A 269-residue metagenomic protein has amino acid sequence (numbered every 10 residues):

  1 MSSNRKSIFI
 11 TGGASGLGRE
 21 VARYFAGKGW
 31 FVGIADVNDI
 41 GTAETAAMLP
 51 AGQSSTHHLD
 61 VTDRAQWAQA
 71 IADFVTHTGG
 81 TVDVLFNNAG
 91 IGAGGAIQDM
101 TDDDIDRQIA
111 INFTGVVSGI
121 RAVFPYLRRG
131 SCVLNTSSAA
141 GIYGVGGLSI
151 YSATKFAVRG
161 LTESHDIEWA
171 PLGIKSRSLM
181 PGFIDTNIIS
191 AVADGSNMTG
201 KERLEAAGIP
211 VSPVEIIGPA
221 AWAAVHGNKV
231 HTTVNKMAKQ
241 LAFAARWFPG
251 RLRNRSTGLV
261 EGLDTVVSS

Functional and structural regions predicted by a protein language model:
S2-G33: Canonical Rossmann dinucleotide-binding motif of NAD(H)/NADP(H)-dependent dehydrogenases/reductases, specifically
D39, H58-Q69, D102: The beta1-alpha1 cofactor-binding region of Rossmann-like NAD(H)/NADP(H)-dependent oxidoreductases
A96-I97, T101-D106: Substrate-binding pocket helix/loop in short-chain dehydrogenase/reductase
I120, T154: Active-site helix of classical SDR
Y126, Y143, S164-K175: Active-site-adjacent segment of SDR/Rossmann-fold oxidoreductases
S138: Residue(s) in the substrate-gating loop at a strand-loop-helix junction that position the organic substrate next
P171-K236: SDR active-site lid
